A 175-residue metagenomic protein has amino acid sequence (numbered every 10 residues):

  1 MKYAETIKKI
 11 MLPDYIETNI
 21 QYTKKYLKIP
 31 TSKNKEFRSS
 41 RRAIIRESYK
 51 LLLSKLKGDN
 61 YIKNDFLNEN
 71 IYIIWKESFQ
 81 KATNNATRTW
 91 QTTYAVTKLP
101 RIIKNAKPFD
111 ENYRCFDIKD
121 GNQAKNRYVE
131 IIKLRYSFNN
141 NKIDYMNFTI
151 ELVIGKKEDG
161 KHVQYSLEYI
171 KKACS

Functional and structural regions predicted by a protein language model:
M1-S175: Ribonuclease/tRNase effector modules and their secretory precursors
